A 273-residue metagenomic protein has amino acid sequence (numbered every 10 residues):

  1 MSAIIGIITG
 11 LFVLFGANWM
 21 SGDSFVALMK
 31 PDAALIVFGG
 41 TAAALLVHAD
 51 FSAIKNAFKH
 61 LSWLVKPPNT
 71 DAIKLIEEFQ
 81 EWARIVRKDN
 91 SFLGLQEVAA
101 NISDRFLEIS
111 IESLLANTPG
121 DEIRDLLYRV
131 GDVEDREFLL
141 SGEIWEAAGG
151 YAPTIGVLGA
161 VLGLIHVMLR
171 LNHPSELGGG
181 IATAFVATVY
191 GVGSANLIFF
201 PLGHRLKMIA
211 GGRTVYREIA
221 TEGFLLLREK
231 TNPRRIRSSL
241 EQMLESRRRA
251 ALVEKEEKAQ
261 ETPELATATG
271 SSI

Functional and structural regions predicted by a protein language model:
I8, F12-F25, V130-I209: Helix-termination/interfacial motifs at the ends of transmembrane alpha-helices
V13-G142, R213-I273: Large intracellular
